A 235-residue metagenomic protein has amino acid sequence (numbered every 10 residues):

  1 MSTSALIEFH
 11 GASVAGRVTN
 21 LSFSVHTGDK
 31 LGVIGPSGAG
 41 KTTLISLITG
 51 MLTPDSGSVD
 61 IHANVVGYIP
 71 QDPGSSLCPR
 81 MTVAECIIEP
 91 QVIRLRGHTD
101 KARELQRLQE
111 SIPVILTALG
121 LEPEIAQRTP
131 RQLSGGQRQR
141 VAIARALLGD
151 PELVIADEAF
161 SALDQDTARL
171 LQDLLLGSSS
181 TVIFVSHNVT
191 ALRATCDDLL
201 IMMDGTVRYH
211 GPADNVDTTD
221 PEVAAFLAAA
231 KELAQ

Functional and structural regions predicted by a protein language model:
T49: Helix-to-loop junction immediately C-terminal to a conserved catalytic motif
M81-R96: Q-loop/switch helix immediately C-terminal to the Walker
T129-L133, Q137: Conserved ABC ATPase signature
I143: Hydrophobic anchor residue at the start of the ABC signature
S186-H187: H-loop/switch region of ABC-family ATPase nucleotide-binding domains
L192-A194: A short, surface-exposed alpha-helical micro-motif characterized by mixed small hydrophobic and charged/polar residues
H210-Q235: C-terminal boundary and immediately downstream tail of ABC-type ATPase nucleotide-binding domains
